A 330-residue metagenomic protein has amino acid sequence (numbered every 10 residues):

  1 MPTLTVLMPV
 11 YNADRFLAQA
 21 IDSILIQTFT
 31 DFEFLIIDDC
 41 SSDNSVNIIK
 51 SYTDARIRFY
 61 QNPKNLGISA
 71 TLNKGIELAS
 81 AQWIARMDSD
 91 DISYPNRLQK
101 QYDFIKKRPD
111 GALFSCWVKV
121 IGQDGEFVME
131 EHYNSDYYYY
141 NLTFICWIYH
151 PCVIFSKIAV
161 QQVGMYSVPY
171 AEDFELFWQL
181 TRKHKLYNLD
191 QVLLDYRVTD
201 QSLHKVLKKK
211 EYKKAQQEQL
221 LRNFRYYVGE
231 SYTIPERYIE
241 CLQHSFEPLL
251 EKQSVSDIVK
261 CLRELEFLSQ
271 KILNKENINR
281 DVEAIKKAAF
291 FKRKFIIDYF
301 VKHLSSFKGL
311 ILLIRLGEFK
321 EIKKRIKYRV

Functional and structural regions predicted by a protein language model:
F16-A18, F32, D43-S51, I92 (+1 more regions): Acidic helix N-cap motif at the loop->helix transition within catalytic regions of sugar-transfer enzymes
D22-D31: Short, acidic, metal-binding catalytic loop of nucleotide-sugar glycosyltransferases
D38-N47, K64, D88: A conserved acidic beta->alpha catalytic loop
N62-A79, K100: Glycine-rich, basic loop-to-helix element that forms the pyrophosphate-binding segment of sugar-nucleotide handling
E77, D136-C241: Conserved nucleotide-sugar donor-binding catalytic segment
I84: Short aromatic/hydrophobic "clamp" motif used to bind/position activated sugar donors
N96-V128: Conserved donor NDP-sugar-binding/catalytic core segment of glycosyltransferases
V198-V330: C-terminal subregions of glycosyltransferases and related glycan-biosynthesis enzymes
